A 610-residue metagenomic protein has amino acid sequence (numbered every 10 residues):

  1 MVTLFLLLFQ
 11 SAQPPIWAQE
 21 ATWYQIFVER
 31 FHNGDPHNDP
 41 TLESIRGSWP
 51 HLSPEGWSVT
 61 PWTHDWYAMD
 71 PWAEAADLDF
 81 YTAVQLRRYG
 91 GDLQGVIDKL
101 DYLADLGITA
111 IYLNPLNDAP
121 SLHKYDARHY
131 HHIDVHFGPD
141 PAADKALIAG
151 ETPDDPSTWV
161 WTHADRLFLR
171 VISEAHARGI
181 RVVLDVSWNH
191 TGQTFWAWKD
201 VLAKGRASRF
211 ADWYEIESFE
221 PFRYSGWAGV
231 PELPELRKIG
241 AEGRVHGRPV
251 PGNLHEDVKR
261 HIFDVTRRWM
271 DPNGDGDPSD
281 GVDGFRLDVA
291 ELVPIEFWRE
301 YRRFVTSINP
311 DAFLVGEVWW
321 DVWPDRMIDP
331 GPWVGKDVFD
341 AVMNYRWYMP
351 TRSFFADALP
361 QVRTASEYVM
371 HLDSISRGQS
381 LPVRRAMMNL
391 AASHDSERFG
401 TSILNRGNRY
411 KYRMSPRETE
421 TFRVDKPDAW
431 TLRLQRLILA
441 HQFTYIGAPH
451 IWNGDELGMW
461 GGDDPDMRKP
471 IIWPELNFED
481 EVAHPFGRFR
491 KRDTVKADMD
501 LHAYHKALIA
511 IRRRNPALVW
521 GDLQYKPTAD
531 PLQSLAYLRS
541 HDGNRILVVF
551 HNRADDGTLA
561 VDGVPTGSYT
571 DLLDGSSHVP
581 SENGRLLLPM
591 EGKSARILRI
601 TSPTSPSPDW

Functional and structural regions predicted by a protein language model:
Q10-I180, K593: N-terminal structural segment of carbohydrate-active enzymes
P15, Q19, D35-G56, A119-P139 (+4 more regions): Aromatic- and acidic-residue-enriched segments that line the glycan-binding/catalytic groove of carbohydrate-active
A18, G34-A83, W320, V369-L372 (+1 more regions): Loop/helix patches that line or flank the sugar-binding groove of alpha-linked glycan CAZymes
T22-W23, S581-W610: C-terminal beta-strand-rich structural cap/linker in extracellular carbohydrate-active enzymes
I26, L103, L113, Y130 (+10 more regions): Conserved, mostly hydrophobic/aromatic
V28-R30, I111-H123, D185-F195, D288-V293 (+4 more regions): Short, solvent-exposed turn/loop segments enriched in Gly/Ser/Thr/Pro and often Arg
D77-G95, R128-D165, P231-K259, D283-V293 (+2 more regions): The substrate-binding groove and active-site-proximal loops of carbohydrate-active enzymes, especially glycoside
I172-I180, N189-H190, L202-G205, D264-V265 (+5 more regions): Active-site-proximal helices and loops of the catalytic beta/alpha 8
